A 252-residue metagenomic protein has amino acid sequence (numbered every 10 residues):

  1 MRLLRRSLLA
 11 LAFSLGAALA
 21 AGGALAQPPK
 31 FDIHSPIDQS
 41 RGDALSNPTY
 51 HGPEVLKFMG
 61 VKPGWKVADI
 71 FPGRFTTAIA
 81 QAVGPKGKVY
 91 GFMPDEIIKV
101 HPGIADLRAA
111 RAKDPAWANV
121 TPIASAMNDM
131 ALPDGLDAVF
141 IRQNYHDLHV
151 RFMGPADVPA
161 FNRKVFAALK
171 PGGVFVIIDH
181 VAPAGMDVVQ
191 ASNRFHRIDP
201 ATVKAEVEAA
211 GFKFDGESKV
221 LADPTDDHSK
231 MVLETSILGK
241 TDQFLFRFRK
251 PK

Functional and structural regions predicted by a protein language model:
F31-F58, K62: Class I SAM-dependent methyltransferase Rossmann-like catalytic core, especially the SAM/SAH-binding loop
K62-F75: Conserved class I S-adenosyl-L-methionine
G64, P85-G87, L169-F175: Short glycine-dipeptide loop
A80-Q81, P155-P171: A short glycine-rich, Lys/Arg-flanked "PGG" loop and its adjoining helix->strand segment in the class I
P102-M130: S-adenosyl-L-methionine
M130-Q143: A short acidic, Gly/Pro-enriched loop at the edge of an enzyme's catalytic core that lines a small-molecule cofactor
D187-D215: Conserved Class I S-adenosyl-L-methionine
T225-K252: Core SAM-dependent methyltransferase catalytic element
